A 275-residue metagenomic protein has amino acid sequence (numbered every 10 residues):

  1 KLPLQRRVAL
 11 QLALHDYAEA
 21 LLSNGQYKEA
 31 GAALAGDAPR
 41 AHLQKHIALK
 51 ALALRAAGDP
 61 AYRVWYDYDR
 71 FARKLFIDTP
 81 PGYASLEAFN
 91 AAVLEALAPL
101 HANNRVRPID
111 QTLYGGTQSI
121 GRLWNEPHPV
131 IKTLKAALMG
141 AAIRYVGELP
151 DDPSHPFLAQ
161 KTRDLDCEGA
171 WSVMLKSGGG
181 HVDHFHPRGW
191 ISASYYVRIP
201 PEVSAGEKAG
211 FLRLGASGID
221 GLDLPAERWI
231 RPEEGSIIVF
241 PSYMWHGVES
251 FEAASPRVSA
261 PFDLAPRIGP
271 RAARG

Functional and structural regions predicted by a protein language model:
R6-L10, P39-L43: Short coil turns that delineate tetratricopeptide repeat
A13, H46-I47: The tetratricopeptide repeat
D16-Y17, K50: Structural register within alpha-helical repeat arrays
Q26-K28, P60: TPR-repeat structural position
V64-A159: Non-heme Fe(II)/2-oxoglutarate
W124-M139, I143-V239, M244-G275: Catalytic core of non-heme Fe(II) oxygenases with the double-stranded beta-helix
